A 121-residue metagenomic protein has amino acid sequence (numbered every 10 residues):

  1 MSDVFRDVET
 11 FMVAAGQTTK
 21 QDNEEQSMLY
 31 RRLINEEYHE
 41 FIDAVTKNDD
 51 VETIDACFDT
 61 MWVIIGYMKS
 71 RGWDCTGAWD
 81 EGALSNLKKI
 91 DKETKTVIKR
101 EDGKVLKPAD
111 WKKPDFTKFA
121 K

Functional and structural regions predicted by a protein language model:
M1-C57, M61-K121: Flexible "arm" and connector segments at domain edges
